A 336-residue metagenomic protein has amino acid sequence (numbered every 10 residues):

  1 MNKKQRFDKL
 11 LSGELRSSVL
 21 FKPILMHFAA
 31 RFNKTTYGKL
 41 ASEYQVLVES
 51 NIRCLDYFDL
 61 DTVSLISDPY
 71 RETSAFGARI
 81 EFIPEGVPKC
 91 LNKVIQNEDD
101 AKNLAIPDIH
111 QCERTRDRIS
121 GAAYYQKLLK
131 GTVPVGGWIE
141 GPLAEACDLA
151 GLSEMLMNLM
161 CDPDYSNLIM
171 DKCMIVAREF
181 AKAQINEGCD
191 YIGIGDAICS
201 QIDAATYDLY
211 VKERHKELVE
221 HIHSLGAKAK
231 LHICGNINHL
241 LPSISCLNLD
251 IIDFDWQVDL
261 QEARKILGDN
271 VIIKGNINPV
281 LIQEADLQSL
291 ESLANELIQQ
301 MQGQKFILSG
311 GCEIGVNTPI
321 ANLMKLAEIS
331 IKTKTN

Functional and structural regions predicted by a protein language model:
M1-F28, T35-G38, S50, C54 (+3 more regions): Active-site loop segments of alpha/beta catalytic cores
Q45-V48: Loop-to-helix transition at the N-terminal end of transmembrane alpha-helices
N51-I80: Glycine-rich, N-terminal phosphate-binding loop and its surrounding beta-alpha-beta segment
Q96-I106: Acidic/polar active-site rim loop that often engages polyanionic ligands
